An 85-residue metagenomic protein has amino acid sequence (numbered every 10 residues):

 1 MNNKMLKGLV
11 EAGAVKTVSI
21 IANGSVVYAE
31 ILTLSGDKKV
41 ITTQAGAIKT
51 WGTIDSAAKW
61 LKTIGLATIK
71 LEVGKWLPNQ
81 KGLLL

Functional and structural regions predicted by a protein language model:
M1-E11: Negatively charged, low-complexity tracts enriched in Asp/Glu with abundant Ser/Thr
I20-A45, L66, L71-W76: Short aromatic-glycine-(Arg/Gly/Cys) micro-motifs in beta-strand/loop hairpins
I48: Basic nucleic-acid-binding interfaces
G52-L66: A short, charged, amphipathic alpha-helix used as a generic interaction element across diverse proteins
L77-L85: Intrinsically disordered, low-complexity charged/polar segments
